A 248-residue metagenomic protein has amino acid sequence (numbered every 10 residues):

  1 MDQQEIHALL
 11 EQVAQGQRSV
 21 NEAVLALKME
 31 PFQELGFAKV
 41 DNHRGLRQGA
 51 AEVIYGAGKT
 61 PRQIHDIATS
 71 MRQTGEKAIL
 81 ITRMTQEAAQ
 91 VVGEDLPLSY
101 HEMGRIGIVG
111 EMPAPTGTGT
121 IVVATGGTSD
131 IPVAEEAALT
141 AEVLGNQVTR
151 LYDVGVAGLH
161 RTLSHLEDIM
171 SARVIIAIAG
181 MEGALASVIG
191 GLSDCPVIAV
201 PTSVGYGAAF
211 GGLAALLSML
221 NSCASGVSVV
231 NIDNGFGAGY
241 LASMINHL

Functional and structural regions predicted by a protein language model:
M1-T85, Q90, E94: Long amphipathic alpha-helical segments
R62-I64, D130-E135, L159-H160, A179-V188 (+2 more regions): Short glycine/serine/threonine-rich phosphate/pyrophosphate-binding segments that cradle anionic phosphate groups
S99-H101, I189-L213: Short, acidic/small-residue loops that bind anionic groups at enzyme active sites
I106-G110, Q147-D168, L213-A214, V230: Glycine-rich oxoanion-binding loops at beta->alpha junctions
T118-H160: Glycine-rich phosphate/diphosphate-binding loop of Rossmann-like nucleotide-binding domains
T125, S129, E167-M170, V174 (+1 more regions): C-terminal binding/interaction regions
S164-P201: Glycine-rich phosphate-binding loop
